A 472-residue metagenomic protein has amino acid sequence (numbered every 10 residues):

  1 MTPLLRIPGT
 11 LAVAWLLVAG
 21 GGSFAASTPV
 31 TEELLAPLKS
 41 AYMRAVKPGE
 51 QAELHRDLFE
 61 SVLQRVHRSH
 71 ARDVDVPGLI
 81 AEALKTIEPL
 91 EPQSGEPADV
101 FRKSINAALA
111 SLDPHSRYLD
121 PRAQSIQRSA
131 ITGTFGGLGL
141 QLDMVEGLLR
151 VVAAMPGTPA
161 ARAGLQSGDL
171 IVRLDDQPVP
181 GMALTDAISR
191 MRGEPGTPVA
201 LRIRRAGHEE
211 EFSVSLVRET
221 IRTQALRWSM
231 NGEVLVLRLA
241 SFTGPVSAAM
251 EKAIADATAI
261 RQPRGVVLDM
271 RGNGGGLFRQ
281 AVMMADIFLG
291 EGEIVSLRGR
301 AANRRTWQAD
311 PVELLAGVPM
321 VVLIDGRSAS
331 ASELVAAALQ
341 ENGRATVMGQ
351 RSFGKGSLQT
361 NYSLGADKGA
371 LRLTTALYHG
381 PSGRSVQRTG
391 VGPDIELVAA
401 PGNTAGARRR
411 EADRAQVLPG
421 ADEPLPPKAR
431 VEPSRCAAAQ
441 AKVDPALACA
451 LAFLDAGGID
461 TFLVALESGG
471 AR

Functional and structural regions predicted by a protein language model:
T10-A19: Bacterial N-terminal signal peptides
G21-S116, V431-R472: Terminal targeting/pro-maturation regions of precursor/exported proteins
T28-K39, R227-R472: C-terminal "post-core" interaction segments
V62-S69, I87, A160-A183, V266-V267: Conserved PDZ fold ligand-binding element
K103-I105, S111-A153: PDZ/PDZ-like peptide-tail recognition elements
L112, G147-R150, V172, D186-R227 (+1 more regions): PDZ-domain C-terminal substructure recognizer with occasional recognition of PDZ-binding tails
P159-L170, R192-E194, A259, A338: A short glycine-leucine-enriched loop at secondary-structure breakpoints that most characteristically corresponds
S167-R202, Q280, K355-Y362: PDZ domains, with a preference for the canonical peptide-binding region formed by the helix
